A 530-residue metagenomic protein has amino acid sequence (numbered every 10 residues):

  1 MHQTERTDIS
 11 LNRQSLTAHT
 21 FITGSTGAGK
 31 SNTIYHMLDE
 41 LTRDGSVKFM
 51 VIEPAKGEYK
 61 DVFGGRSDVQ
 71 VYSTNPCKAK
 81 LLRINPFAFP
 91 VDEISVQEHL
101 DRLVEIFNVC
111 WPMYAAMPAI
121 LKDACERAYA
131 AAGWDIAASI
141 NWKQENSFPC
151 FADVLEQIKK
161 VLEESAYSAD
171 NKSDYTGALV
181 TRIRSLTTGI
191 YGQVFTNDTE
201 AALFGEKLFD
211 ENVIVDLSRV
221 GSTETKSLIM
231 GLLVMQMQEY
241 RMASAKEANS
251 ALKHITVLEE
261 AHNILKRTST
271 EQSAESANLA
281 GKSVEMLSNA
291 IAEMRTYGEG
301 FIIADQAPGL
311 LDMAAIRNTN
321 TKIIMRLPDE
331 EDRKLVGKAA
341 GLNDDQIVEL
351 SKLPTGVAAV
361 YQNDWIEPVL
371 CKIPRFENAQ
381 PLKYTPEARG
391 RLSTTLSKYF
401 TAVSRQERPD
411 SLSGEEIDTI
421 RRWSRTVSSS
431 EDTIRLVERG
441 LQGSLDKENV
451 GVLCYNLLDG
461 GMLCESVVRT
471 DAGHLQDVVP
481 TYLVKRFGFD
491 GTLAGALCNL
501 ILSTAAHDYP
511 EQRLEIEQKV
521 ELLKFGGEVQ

Functional and structural regions predicted by a protein language model:
M1-S25, N32-D39, G64-S67, Y72 (+5 more regions): Basic- and hydrophobic-enriched, low-structure N-terminal and domain-boundary segments that flank ATP-binding catalytic
H2-Q3, L11-Q14, L203-E206, K246-A248 (+3 more regions): Replace "in large, NTP-powered and nucleic-acid-processing enzymes" with "in large, NTP-powered factors and other
A18, G29-K30, G57-K60, Q157 (+7 more regions): Flexible loop/turn segments at secondary-structure boundaries
G27, P54-K56, P76, A261 (+2 more regions): Short, ordered loop/turn segments at secondary-structure junctions
H36-A292, T296-E299, V360-Q362, L453 (+3 more regions): P-loop NTPase motor domains
H36-D39, A88-P90, E275, A280-P374 (+4 more regions): Conserved ATP-driven motor cores of ASCE-family P-loop NTPases powering translocation/secretion/packaging/pilus
K143, S147, T355-Q530: Conserved P-loop NTPase motor module
